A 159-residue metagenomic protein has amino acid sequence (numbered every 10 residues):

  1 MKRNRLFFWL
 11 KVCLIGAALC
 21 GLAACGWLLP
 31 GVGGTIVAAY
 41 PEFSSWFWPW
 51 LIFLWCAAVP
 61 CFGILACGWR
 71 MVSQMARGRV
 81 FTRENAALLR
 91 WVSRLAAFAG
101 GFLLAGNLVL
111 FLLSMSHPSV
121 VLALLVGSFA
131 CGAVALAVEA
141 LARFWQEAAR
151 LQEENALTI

Functional and structural regions predicted by a protein language model:
M1-A18: Alpha-helical transmembrane segments and their helix-start/interface "positive-inside/aromatic belt" motifs in integral
L14-A18, R90-G100: Select subsegments of transmembrane alpha-helices in polytopic membrane proteins, especially boundary-proximal
C25-A38: Membrane-helix interface motif
A38-L65: Membrane-helix boundary elements
Y40-F43, P118-V126: Non-cytosolic membrane-interface motifs at loop->transmembrane helix junctions
F62-R83: Membrane-helix interface/capping segments
A99-P118: Alpha-helical transmembrane segments and their membrane-interface junctions in multi-pass membrane proteins
L122-E153: Alpha-helical transmembrane segments and their immediate juxtamembrane interface regions
